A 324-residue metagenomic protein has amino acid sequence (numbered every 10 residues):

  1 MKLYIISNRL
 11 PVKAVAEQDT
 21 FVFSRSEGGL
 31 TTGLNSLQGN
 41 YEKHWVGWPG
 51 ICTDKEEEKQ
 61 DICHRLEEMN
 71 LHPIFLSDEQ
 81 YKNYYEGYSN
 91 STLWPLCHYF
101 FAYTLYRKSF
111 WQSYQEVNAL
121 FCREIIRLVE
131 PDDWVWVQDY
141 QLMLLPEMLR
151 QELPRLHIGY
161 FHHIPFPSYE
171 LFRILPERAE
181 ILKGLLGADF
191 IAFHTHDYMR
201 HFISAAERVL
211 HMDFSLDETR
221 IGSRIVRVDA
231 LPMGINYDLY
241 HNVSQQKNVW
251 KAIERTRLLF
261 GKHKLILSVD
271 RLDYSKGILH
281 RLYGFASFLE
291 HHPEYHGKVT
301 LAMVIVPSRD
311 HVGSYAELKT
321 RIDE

Functional and structural regions predicted by a protein language model:
M1-E324: Catalytic cores of carbohydrate-active enzymes across secretory and cytosolic contexts
